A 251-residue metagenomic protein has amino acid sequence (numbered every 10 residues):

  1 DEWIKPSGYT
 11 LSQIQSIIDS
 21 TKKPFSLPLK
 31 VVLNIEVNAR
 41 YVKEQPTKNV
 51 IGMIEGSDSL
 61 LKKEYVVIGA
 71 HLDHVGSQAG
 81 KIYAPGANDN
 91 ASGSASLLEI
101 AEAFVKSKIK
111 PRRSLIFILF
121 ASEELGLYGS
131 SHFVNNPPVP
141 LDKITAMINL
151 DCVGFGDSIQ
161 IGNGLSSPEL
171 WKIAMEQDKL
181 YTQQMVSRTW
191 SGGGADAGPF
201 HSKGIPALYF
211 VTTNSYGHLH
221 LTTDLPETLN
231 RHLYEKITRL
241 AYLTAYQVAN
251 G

Functional and structural regions predicted by a protein language model:
D1-G86, E102, K106-S107: Soluble metallo-hydrolase cores and metallopeptidase-like ectodomains found primarily in the secretory/periplasmic
D1-Y9, F120-H218: Metal-dependent peptidase/peptidase-like ectodomains
E36-Y41, G80-N90, D157-L165, M185-W190 (+1 more regions): Second-shell loop/turn segments in exported
Y65-G69, R112-A121, A146-I148: Beta-strand segments within the central parallel beta-sheet cores of soluble alpha/beta enzyme folds
A87-I100: Active-site alpha-helical elements of protease catalytic centers
E102, K106, G217-G251: His/Asp/Glu-rich mid-to-C-terminal helical/loop segments that flank catalytic regions of hydrolases
E102-L115, P140-D142: Phosphate-handling active-site elements
